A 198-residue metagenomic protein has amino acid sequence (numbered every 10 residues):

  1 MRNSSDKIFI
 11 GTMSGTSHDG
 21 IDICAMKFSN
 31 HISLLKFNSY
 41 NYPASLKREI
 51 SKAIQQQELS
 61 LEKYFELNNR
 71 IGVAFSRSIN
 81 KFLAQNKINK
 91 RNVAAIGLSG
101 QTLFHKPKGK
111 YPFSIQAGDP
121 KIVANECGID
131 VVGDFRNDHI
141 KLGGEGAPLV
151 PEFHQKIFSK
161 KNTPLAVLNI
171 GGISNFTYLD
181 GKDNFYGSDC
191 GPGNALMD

Functional and structural regions predicted by a protein language model:
M1-D198: Short acidic/glycine-rich loops and adjacent helix/strand connectors that line catalytic pockets where negatively
